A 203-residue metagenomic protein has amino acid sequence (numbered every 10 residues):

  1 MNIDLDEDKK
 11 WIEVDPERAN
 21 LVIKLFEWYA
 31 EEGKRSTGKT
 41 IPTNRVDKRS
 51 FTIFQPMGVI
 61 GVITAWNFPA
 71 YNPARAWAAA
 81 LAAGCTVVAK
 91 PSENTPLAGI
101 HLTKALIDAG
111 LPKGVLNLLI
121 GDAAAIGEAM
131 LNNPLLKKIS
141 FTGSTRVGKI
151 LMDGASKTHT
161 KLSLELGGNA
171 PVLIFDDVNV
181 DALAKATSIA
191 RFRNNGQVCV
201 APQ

Functional and structural regions predicted by a protein language model:
M1-K48: N-terminal Rossmann-like NAD(P)+-binding subdomain of aldehyde/semialdehyde dehydrogenases
F26, G84, L116, I139 (+1 more regions): Residue-level signal for inorganic ion chemistry
E32, I63, L119-D122, T142 (+1 more regions): Conserved residues at the C-terminal ends of beta-strands
K39-K113: Conserved small-residue-rich beta-alpha loop and adjacent elements that most often cradle the phosphate/pyrophosphate
R49-S50, N117-S140: A structured beta-alpha segment of the ubiquitous adenosine-cofactor-binding alpha/beta core
C85, K90-S92, I120, T142 (+1 more regions): Short beta->alpha connector loops at strand-helix junctions that form conserved, small/polar/Pro-enriched
G99-D108, A123-N133, R146-K157, L173-V178: Active-site pre-lysine segment of PLP-dependent enzymes
R146-Q203: ALDH superfamily catalytic-core signature
